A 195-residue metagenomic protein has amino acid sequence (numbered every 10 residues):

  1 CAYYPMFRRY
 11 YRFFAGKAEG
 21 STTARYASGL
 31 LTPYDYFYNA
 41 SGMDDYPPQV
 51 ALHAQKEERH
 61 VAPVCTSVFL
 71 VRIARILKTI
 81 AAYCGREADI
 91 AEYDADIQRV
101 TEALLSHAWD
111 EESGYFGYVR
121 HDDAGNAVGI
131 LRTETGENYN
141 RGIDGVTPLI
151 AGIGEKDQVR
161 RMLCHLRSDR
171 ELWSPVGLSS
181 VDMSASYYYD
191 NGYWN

Functional and structural regions predicted by a protein language model:
C1-A2, E19: N-terminal catalytic cores of secreted or lumenal carbohydrate-active enzymes
A2-P5, V61-R72, Y139-I143, Y193-N195: Aromatic- and histidine-enriched alpha-helix N-cap/loop-to-helix transition segments that scaffold the rims
Y4, L30-S41, D94: Short, structured helix-loop boundary elements
Y4-R12: Hydrophobic or amphipathic alpha-helical targeting/insertion segments
A15-T32, F69-R161, V176: Catalytic cores of carbohydrate-active enzymes
D35-A62, N126-T133: Acidic/His metal-coordination segments adjacent to aromatic residues that form catalytic metal sites in metalloenzymes
S41, A151, H165, D169-R170: Internal glycine-rich alpha/beta core junctions
S174-N195: Generic long, charged, amphipathic alpha-helical segments
